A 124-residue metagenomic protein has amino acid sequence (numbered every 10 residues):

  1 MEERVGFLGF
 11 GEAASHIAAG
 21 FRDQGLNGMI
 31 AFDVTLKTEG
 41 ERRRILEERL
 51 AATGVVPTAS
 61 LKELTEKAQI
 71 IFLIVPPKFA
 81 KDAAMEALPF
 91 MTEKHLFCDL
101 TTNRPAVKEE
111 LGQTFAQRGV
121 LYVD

Functional and structural regions predicted by a protein language model:
M1-E66, M91-K94: NAD(P)+-binding Rossmann beta1-loop-alpha1 motif at the extreme N-terminus of oxidoreductases
F10, V34, V75, L100-T101: Fold-independent oxyanion-binding glycine-rich loops and adjacent beta-strand/coil segments at enzyme active sites
E48-L50, I74-K78: Short acidic/polar alpha-helix capping motifs at helix-coil junctions
P57, F72-L73: Conserved SAM-binding loop
I70, P77-D124: Rossmann-like NAD(P)(H) cofactor-binding subdomain of soluble oxidoreductases
